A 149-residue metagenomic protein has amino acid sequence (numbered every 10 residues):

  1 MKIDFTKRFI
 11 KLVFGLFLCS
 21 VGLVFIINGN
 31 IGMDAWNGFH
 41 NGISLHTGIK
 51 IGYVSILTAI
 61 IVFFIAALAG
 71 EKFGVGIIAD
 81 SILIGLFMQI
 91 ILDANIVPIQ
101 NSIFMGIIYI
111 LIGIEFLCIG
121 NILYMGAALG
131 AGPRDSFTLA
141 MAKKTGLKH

Functional and structural regions predicted by a protein language model:
M1-H149: Core subunits and conserved enzymes of cellular information-processing and envelope-translocation systems across
